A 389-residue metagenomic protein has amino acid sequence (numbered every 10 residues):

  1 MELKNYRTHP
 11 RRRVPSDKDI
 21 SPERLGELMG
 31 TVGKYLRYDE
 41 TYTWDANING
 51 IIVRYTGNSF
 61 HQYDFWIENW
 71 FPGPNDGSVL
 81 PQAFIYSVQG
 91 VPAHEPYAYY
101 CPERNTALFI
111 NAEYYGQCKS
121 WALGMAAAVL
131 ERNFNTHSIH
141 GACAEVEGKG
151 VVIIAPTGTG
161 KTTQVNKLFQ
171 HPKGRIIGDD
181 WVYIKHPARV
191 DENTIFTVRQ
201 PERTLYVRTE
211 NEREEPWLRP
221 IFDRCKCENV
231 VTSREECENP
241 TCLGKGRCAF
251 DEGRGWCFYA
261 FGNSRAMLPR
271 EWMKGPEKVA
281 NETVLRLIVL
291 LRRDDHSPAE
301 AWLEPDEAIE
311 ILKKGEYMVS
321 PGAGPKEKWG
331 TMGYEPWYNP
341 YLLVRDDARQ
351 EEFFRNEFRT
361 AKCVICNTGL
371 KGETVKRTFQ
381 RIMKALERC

Functional and structural regions predicted by a protein language model:
M1-C118: Long, basic/Gly/Ser/Thr-rich N-terminal segments that mediate initial subcellular attachment or targeting
M1-K18, P22-E23, H140-A142, V146-P156 (+2 more regions): Glycine-rich, often acidic-flanked micro-motifs that create phosphate/phosphodiester-binding or positioning elements
L28-Y35, M125, F353-E357, A385: Residues that form generic nucleotide/phosphate-binding pockets
L36-Y38, N47, G90-P92, N135-T136 (+2 more regions): A short catalytic or substrate-binding loop motif that flags glycine-/basic-rich loops and adjacent residues that bind
Q62-W66, W70-P72, G90-E95, R132 (+3 more regions): N-terminal cap/leader regions of alpha/beta-hydrolase-fold enzymes, predominantly small-molecule hydrolases
G116-A142: N-terminal pre-Walker A segment at the start of P-loop NTPase domains
T159-K161: Conserved glycine(s) of the Walker
Q164-V165: Post-Walker A alpha-helix
